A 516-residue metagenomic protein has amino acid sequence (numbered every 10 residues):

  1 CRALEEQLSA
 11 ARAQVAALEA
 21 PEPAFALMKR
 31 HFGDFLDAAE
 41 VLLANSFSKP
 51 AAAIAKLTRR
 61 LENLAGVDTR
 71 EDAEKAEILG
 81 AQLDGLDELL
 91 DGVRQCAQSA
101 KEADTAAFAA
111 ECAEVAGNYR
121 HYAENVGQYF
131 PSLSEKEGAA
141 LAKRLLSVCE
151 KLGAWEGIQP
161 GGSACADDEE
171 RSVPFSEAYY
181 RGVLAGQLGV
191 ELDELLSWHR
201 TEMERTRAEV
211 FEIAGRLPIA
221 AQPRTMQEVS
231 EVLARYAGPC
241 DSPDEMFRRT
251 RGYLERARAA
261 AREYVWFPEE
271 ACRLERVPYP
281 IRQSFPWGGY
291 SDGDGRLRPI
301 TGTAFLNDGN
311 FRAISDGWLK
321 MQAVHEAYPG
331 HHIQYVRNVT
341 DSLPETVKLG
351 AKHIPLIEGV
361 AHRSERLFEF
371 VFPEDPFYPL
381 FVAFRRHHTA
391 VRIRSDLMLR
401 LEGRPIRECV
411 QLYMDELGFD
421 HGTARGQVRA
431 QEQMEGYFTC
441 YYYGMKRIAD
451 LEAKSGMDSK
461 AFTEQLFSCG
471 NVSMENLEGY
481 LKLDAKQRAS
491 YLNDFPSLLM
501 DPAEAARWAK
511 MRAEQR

Functional and structural regions predicted by a protein language model:
C1-R516: N-terminal maturation segment of proteins
